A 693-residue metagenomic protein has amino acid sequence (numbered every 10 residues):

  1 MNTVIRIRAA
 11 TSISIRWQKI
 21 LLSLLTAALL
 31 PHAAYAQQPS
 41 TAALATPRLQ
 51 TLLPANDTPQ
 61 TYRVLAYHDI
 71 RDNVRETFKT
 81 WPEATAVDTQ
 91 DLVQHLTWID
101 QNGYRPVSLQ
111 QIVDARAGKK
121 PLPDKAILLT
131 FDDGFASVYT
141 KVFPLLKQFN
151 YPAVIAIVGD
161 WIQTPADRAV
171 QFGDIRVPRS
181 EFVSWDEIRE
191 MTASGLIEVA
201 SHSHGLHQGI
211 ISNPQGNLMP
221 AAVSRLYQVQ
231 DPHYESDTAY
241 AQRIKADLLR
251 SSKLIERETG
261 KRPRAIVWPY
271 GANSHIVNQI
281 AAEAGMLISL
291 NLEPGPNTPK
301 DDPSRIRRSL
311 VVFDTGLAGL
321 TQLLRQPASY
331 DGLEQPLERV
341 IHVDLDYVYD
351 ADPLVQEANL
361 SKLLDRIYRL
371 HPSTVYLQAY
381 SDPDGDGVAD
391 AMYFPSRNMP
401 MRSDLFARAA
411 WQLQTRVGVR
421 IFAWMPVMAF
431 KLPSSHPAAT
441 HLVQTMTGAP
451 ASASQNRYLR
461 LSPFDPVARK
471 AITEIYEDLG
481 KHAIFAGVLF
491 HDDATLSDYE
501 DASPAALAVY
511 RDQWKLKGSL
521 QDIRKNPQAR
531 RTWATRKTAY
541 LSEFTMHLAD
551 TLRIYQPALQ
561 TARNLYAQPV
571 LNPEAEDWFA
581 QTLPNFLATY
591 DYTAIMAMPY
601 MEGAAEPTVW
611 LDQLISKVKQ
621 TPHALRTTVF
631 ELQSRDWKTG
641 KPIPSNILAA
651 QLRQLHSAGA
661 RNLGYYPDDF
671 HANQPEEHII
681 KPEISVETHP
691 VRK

Functional and structural regions predicted by a protein language model:
L65-R71, K125-I127, K147-A272, I306 (+1 more regions): Metal-dependent polysaccharide deacetylase catalytic core of the NodB/CE4 family, i.e., the active-site-bearing domain
V87-V107, A358-D384, H482-G487, F586-Y592 (+2 more regions): Catalytic domains of carbohydrate-active enzymes, especially glycoside hydrolases
L122-D124, S137-K147, L363-L364, S381-P426 (+1 more regions): Aromatic-lined substrate-binding rim segments of carbohydrate-active enzymes
A169-R176, P336-D344, V348-L354, A423-A483: Active-site-adjacent "subsite" loops/lids of carbohydrate-active enzymes
L206, N213-G216, P220-Y240, R366 (+1 more regions): Polysaccharide-binding and catalytic clefts of secreted carbohydrate-active enzymes
A272-R308, P433, D498, Q560-P599 (+1 more regions): Substrate-binding cleft/loops of secretory-pathway carbohydrate-active enzymes
L292, P296-N297, S373, T589-T608 (+2 more regions): Substrate-binding cleft of secreted/luminal carbohydrate-active enzymes
T374-Y376, L405-A451, L489-T495: Glycine-rich, aromatic-flanked loop segments that form ligand/cofactor-binding clefts across common enzyme folds
